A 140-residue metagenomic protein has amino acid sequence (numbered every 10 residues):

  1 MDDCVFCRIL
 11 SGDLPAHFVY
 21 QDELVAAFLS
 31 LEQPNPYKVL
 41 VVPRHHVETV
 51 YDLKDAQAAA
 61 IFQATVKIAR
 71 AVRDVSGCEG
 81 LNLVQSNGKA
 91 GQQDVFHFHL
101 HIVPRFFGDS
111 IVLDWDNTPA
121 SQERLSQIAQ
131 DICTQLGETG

Functional and structural regions predicted by a protein language model:
M1-G140: HIT superfamily nucleotide-processing domains
